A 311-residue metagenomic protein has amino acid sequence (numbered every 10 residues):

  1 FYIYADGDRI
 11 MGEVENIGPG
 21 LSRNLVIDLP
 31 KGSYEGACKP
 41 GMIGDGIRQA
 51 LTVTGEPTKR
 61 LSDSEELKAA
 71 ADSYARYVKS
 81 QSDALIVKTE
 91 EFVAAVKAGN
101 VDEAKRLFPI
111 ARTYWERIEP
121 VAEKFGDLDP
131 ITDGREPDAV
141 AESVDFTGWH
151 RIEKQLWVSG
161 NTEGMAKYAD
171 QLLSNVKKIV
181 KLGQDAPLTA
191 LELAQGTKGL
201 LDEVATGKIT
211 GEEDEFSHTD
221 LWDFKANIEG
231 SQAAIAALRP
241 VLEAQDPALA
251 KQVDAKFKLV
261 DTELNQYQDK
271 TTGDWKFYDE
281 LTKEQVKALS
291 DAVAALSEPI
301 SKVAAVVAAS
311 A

Functional and structural regions predicted by a protein language model:
Y2-Y4: Beta-strand signatures of extracellular beta-sandwich domains
G7-D8, P247: Short Gly/Pro-enriched loop/turn and capping motifs at secondary-structure junctions
D8-V14: Surface-exposed loop/edge segments in extracytoplasmic proteins
E13, I47, L128: Glycine-rich, flexible loop/turn motifs
I17-K59: Extracellular/periplasmic metallocenter environments
K59-A311: Mature extracytoplasmic or organellar-lumen-exposed domains after removal of signal/transit peptides
